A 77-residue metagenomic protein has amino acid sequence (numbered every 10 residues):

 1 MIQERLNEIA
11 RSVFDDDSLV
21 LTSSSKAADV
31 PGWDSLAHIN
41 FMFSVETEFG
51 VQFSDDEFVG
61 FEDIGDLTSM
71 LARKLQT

Functional and structural regions predicted by a protein language model:
M1-G32, A37-T77: Phosphopantetheine-dependent thiolation modules in NRPS/PKS and related acyl-activating systems
